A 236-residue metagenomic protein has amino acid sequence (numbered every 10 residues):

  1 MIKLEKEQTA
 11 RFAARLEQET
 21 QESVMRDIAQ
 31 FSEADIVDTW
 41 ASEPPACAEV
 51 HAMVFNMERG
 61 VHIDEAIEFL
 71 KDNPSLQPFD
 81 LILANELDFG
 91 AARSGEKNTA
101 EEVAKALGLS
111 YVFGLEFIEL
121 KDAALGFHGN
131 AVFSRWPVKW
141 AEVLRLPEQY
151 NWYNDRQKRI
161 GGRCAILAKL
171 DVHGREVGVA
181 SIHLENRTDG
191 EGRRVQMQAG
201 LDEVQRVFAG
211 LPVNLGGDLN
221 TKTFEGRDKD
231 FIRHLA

Functional and structural regions predicted by a protein language model:
M1-L81, K105-A106, V112, F117-E119 (+1 more regions): Active-site regions of metal-assisted phosphoester/phosphodiester hydrolases, unifying DNase/endonuclease modules
E65, D88-A106, L120: Membrane-embedded segments
I82-L87: Acidic/histidine-rich, surface-exposed loop or edge segments in extracytoplasmic proteins
